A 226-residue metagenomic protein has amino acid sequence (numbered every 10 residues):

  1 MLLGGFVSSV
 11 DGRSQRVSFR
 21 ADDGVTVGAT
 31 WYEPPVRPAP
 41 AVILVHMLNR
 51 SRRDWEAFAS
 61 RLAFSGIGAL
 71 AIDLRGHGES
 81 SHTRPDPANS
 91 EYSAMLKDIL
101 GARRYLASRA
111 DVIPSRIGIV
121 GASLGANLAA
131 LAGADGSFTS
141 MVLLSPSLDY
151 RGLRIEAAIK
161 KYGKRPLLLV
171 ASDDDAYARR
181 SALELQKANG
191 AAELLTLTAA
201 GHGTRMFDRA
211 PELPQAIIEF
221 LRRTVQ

Functional and structural regions predicted by a protein language model:
F6-V36: N-terminal cap/lid segment of alpha/beta-hydrolase-fold proteins
P38-M47: Short beta-strand element of the alpha/beta-hydrolase
L48-S60: The serine-hydrolase catalytic nucleophile loop
D54, P87-A110: Alpha/beta-hydrolase active-site loop
L62-R84: Conserved alpha/beta-hydrolase
G101-Y162: Primarily recognizes the serine-hydrolase "nucleophile elbow" in alpha/beta-hydrolase and SGNH/GDSL folds
Y162-G163, L168-A171: Short beta-strand/loop motif that positions the catalytic acidic residue of the alpha/beta-hydrolase fold
A200-A210: Catalytic histidine-centered segment of alpha/beta-hydrolase-like enzymes
